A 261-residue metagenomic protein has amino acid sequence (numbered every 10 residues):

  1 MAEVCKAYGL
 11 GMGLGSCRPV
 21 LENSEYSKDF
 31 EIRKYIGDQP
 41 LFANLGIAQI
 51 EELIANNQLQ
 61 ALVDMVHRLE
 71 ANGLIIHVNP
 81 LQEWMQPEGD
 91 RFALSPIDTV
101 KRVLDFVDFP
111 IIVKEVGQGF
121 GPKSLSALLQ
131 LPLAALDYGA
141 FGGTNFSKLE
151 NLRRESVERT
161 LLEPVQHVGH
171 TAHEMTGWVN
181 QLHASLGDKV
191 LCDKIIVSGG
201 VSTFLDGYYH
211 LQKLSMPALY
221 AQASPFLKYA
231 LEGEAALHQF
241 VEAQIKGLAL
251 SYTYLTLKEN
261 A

Functional and structural regions predicted by a protein language model:
M1-L125: Active-site entrance/lid segments in N-terminal catalytic domains of soluble metabolic enzymes
G11-S16, D137, A218-A221: Short hydrophobic alpha-helical runs that function as membrane-insertion/retention elements
A43-L45, G139-A140, A221-K228: A generic structural motif
I54, F146-L149, Y229-G233: Short, charged, surface-exposed secondary-structure boundary motifs
I54, G89-F92, V113-G117, G139 (+2 more regions): Glycine- and other small-residue-rich loops at beta-strand/loop junctions that grip anionic moieties
N56-D64, Q118-Y138, W178-L191, V201-P217: Catalytic cores of alpha/beta
E70-D98, S124-Q181, P225: Glycine/Thr-rich beta-alpha phosphate-binding loop at enzyme active sites
L162-I196, S202-A261: Alpha/beta catalytic cores of nucleotide-metabolism and tRNA/nucleoside-modifying enzymes
